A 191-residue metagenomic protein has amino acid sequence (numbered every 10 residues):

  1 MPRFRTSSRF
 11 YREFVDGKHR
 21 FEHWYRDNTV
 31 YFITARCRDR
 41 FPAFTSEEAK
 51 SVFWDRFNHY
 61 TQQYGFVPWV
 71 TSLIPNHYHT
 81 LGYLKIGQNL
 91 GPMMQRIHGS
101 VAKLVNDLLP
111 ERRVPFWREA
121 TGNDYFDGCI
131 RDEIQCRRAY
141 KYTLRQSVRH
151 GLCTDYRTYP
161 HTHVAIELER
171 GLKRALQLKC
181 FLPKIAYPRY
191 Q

Functional and structural regions predicted by a protein language model:
M1-Q191: Short catalytic/metal-binding and nucleic-acid-binding patches
